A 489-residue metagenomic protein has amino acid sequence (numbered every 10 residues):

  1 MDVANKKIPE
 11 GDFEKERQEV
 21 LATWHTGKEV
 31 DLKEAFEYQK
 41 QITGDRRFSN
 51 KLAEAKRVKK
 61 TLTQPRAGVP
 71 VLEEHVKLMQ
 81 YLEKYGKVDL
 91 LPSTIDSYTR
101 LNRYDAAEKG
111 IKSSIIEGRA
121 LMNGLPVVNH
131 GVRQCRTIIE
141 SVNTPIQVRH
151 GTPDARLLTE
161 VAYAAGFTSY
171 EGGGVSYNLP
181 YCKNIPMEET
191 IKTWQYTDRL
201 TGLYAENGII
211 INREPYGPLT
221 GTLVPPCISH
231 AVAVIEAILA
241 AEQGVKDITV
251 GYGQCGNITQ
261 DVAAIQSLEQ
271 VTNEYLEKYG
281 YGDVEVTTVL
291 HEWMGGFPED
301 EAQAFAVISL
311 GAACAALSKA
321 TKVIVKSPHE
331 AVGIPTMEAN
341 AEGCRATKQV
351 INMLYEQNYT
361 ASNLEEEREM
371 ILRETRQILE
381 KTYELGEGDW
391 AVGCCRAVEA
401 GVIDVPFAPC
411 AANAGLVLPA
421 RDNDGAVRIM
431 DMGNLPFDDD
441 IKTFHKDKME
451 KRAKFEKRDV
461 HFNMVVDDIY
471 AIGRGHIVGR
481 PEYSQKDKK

Functional and structural regions predicted by a protein language model:
M1-D31, R47-L52, A331, A339-K489: Catalytic-core signal marking the mid-to-C-terminal active-site face
M1-Q243, D247-G251, N257, K448-K489: Catalytic alpha/beta active-site cores
E74-L78, V127-Q134, D154-L158, E189 (+13 more regions): General structural feature for long, well-ordered alpha-helical segments within catalytic domains of soluble enzymes
L82-Y85, L200-N207, Q243, Y275-Y279 (+4 more regions): Change "in soluble alpha/beta enzymes" to "in soluble alpha/beta proteins
Y104-S113, P186-W194, I265-E269, A331-Q357: C-terminal helical cap(s) of enzyme catalytic domains, especially alpha/beta-barrels
G131, C135, N207-G208, Y279-P298 (+1 more regions): Electropositive, surface-exposed helix/loop patches at the edges of structured domains that serve as adaptable
E188, A205-E338: Long alpha-helical, hydrophobic tracts
